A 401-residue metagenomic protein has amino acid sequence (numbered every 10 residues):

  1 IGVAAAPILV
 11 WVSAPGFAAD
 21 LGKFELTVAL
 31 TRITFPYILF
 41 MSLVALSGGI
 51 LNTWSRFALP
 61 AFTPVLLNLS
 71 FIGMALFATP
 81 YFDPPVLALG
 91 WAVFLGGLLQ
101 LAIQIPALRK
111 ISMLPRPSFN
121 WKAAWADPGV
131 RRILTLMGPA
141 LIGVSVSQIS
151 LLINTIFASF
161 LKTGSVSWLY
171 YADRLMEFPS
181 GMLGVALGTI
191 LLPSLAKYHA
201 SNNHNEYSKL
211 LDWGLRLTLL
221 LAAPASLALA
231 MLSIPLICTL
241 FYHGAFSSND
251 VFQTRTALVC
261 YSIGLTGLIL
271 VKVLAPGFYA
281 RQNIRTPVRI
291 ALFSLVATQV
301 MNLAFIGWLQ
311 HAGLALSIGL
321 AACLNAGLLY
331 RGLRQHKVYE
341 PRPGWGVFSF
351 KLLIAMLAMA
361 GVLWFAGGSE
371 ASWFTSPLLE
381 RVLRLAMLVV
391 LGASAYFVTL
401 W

Functional and structural regions predicted by a protein language model:
I1-W401: Membrane-embedded alpha-helical bundles of multi-pass transporters/translocases, especially carrier/permease families
